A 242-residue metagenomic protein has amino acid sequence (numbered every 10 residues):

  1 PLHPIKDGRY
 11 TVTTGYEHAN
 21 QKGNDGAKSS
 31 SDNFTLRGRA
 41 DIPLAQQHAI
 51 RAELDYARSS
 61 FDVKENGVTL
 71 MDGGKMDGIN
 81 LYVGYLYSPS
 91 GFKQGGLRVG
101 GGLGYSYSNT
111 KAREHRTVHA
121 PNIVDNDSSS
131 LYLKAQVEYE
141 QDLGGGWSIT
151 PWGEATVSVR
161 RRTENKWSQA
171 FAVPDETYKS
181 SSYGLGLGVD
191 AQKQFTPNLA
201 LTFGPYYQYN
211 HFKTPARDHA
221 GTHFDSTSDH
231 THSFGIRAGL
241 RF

Functional and structural regions predicted by a protein language model:
P1-V68, S233, G239-R241: Short glycine/proline- and aromatic-enriched beta-strand/turn motifs that initiate or cap beta-hairpins
L2-G8, I42-A49, S88-V99, D142-I149 (+1 more regions): Short loop/turn motifs that connect adjacent beta-strands in outer-membrane beta-barrel proteins
G8, S30-L36, G73-L81, G95-L97 (+3 more regions): Residues that define the transmembrane beta-barrel architecture of outer-membrane proteins
Y16, L36-I42, L81-Y87, L103-Y105 (+5 more regions): Residues on the lipid-exposed face of transmembrane beta-strands in outer-membrane beta-barrel proteins
Y16-K22, L54-D62, Y87, L103-K111 (+5 more regions): Transmembrane beta-strands of outer-membrane beta-barrel pores
N20-S29, F61-L70, N109-A120, R161-V173 (+1 more regions): Outer-membrane beta-barrel translocator domains and adjoining extracellular loop/strand segments of Gram-negative
S106-E176, G204: Detector for outer-membrane/organellar transmembrane beta-barrel domains, recognizing the amphipathic beta-strand
Y178-F242: Predominantly the C-terminal beta-signal and adjacent terminal strand-loop region of outer-membrane beta-barrel
